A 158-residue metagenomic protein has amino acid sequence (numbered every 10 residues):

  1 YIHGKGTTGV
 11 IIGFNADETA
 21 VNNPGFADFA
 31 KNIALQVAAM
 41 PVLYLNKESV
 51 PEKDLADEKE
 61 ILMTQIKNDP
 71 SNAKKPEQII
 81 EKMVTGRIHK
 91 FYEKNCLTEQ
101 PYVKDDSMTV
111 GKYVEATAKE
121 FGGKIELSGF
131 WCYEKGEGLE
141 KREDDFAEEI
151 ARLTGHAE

Functional and structural regions predicted by a protein language model:
Y1-E158: N-terminal assembly/interaction segments in proteins that build large macromolecular machines
